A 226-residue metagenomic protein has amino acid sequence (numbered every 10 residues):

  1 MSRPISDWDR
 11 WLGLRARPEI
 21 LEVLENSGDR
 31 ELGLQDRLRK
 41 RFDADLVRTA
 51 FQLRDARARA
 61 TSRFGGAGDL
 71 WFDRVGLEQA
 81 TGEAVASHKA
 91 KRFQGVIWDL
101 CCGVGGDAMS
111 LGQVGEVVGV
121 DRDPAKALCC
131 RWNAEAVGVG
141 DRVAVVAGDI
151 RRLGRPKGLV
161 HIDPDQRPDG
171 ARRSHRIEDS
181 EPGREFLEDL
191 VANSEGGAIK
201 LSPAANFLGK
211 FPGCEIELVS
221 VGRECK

Functional and structural regions predicted by a protein language model:
M1-W98: S-adenosyl-L-methionine
S2, D69-K226: Class I S-adenosyl-L-methionine-dependent methyltransferase catalytic core
